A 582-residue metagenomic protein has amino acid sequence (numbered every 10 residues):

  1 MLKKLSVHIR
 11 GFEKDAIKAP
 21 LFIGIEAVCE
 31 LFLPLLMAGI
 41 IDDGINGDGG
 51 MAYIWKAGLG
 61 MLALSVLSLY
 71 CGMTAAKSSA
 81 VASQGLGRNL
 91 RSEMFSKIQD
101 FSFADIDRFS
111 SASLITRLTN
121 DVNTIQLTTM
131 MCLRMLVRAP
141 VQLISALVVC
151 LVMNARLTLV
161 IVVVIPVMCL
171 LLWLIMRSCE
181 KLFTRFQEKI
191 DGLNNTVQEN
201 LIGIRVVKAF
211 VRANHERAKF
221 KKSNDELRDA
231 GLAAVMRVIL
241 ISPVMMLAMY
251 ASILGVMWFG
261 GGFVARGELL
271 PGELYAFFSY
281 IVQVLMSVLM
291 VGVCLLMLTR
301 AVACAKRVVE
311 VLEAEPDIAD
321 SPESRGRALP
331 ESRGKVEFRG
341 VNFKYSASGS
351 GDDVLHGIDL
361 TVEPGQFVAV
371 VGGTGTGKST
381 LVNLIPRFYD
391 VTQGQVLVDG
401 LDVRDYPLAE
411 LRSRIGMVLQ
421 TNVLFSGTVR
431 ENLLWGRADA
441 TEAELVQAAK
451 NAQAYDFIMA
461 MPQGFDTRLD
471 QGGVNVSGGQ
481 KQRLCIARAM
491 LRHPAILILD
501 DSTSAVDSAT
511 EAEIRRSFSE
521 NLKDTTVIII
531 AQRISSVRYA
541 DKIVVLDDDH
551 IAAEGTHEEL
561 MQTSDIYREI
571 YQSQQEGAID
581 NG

Functional and structural regions predicted by a protein language model:
M1-E13, L114: A short amphipathic helical element positioned immediately N-terminal to and/or at the very start of a transmembrane
R10-K14, S79, D100-A104, N120-L133 (+8 more regions): An intracellular "coupling" helix at the cytosolic face of ABC transporter transmembrane type-1 domains
E13-T74, S78, L151-R156, G267-P271: Transmembrane helix-loop-helix hairpins at lipid-water interfaces of multipass membrane proteins, especially the type-1
P20, G24-F32, V66-M73, I125-T128 (+5 more regions): Hydrophobic alpha-helical transmembrane bundles that constitute the permease/transmembrane domains of multi-pass
I45, G50-I54, A63, V149-V163 (+2 more regions): Helix-loop-helix
I98, F220, V308, F338-G340: Conserved catalytic Walker-motif region of ABC-type ATPase nucleotide-binding domains
L329-G582: ABC-type nucleotide-binding domain
